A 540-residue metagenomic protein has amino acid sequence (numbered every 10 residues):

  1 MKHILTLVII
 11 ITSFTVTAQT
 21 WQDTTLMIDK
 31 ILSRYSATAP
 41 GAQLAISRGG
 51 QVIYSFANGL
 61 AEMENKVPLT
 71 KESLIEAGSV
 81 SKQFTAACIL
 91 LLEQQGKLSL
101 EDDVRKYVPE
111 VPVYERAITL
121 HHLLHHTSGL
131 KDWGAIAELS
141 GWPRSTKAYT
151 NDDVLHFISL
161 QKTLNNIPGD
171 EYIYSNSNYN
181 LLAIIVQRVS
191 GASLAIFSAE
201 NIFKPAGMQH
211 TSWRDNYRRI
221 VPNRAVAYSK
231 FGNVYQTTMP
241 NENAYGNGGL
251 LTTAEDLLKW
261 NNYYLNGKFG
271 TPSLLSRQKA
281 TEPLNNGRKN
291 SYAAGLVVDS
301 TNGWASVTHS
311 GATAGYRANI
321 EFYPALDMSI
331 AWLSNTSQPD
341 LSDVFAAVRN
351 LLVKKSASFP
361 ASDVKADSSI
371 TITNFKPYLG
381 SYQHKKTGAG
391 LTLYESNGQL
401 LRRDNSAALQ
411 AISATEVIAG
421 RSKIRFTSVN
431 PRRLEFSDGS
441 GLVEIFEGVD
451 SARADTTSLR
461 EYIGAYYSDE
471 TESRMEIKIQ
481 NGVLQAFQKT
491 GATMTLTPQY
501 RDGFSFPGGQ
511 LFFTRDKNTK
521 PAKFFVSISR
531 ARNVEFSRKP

Functional and structural regions predicted by a protein language model:
M1-Q22: Bacterial Sec-dependent N-terminal signal peptides
Q19-F56, Q187-S190, I196-A199, T238-R474 (+2 more regions): Catalytic loop of the DD-peptidase/beta-lactamase superfamily, centered on the K-T-G motif and neighboring
T20-A77, K97-D102, H156, Q161-T163: Short, conserved catalytic-motif segment at the N-terminal edge
G50, L74-E101, Y179-Q187, L257 (+1 more regions): Active-site SXXK
E62, E115-N319, P324: Short, surface-exposed loop or secondary-structure junction motifs that flank catalytic or metal-binding residues
E93, R105, H125, V186-Q187 (+3 more regions): Residue-level preference for well-ordered alpha-helical positions
L100-Y114, A206: Short, glycine/proline-biased beta-turn/loop segments that scaffold the active-site neighborhood
